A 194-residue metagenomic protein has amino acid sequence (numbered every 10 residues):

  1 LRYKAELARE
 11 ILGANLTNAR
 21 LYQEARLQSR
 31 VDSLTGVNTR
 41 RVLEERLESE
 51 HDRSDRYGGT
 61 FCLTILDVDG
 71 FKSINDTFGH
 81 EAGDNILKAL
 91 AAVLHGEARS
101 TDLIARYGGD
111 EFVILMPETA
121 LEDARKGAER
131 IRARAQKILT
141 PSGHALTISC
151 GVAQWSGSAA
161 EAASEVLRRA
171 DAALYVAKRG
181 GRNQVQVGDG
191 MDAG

Functional and structural regions predicted by a protein language model:
L1-L34, R41-D52, D102-L103, L115: Signal-transducing coiled-coil linker helices
Q23-E45, L66-H80, K88: Conserved nucleotide-binding and Mg2+-coordinating catalytic segments in signaling enzymes
E44-F78, L94, A105: Active-site-proximal structural segments of metal-dependent nucleotidyl cyclase/transferase enzymes
A82-L103, E111: Active-site-proximal alpha-helical element of nucleotidyl cyclase-like catalytic domains and analogous helices
I86-A89, V113-R130, V166: Short helix/loop segment flanking the catalytic signature motif in cyclic-nucleotide metabolism enzymes
A91-A92, D123-P141, R169-D171: Alpha-helical scaffold within the catalytic cores of cyclic-nucleotide enzymes
L103-R106, H144: A short pre-motif secondary-structure segment
L121-R125, W155-G194: Catalytic-core segments of nucleotide cyclases and related cyclic-nucleotide turnover enzymes
